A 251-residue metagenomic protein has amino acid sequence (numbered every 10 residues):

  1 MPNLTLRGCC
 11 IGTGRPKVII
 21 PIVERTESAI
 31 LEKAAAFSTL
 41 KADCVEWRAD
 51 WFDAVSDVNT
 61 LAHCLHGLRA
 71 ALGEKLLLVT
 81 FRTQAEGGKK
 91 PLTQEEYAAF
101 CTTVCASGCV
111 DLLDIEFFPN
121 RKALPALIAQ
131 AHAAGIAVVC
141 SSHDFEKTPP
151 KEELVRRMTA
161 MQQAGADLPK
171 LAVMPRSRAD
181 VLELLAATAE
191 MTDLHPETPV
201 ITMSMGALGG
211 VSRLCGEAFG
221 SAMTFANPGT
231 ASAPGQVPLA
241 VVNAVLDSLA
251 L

Functional and structural regions predicted by a protein language model:
M1-I19: N-terminal capping/lid subdomain adjacent to the active-site entrance of alpha/beta enzymes
M1-T5, T60-L61, G108, E183-L184 (+1 more regions): Short amphipathic alpha-helical surface micro-motifs
L4, P91-C101, A179-A187: Short, composition-biased local secondary-structure segments
L6-C9, L68, E96, E152-Q162: Short N-terminal signal/transit or membrane-insertion segments and the immediately adjacent low-complexity/disordered
C9-T13, A70, C105-S107, Q162-Q163 (+2 more regions): Solvent-exposed alpha-helices and their adjacent loops that cap or buttress functional pockets in soluble metabolic
G14-A133, H143-K147: Active-site beta->alpha loop and helix N-cap motifs at the rims of alpha/beta catalytic domains
L112, F117-L251: Catalytic alpha/beta core domains of metabolic enzymes, predominantly
